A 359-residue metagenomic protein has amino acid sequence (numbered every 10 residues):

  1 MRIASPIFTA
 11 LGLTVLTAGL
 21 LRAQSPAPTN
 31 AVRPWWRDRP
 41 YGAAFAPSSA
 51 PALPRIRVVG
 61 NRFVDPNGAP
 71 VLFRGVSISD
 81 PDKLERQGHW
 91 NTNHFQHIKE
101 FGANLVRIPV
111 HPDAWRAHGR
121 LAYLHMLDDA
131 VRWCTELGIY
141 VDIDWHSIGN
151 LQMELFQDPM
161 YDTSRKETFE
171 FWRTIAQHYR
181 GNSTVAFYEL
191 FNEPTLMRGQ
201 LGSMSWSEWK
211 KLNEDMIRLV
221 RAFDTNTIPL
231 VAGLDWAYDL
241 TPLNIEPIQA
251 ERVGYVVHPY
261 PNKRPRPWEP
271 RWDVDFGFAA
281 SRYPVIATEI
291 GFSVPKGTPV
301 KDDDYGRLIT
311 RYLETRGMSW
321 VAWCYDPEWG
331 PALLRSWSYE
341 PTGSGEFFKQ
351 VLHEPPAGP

Functional and structural regions predicted by a protein language model:
M1-A10: Bacterial N-terminal signal peptides that target proteins for export
T9-G19: Bacterial N-terminal signal peptides
L21-A23: Boundary at the C-terminal end of the N-terminal hydrophobic targeting segment
P26-L105, Q350-V351: N-terminal carbohydrate-binding accessory modules
R55, Q87, P159, F169-F187 (+3 more regions): Extracellular glycoside hydrolase catalytic/binding regions
N67, V71-N93, W115-H118, F156-M160 (+3 more regions): Acidic/histidine-rich helix-loop elements that form or flank divalent-metal/phosphate-binding sites at the catalytic
K83, P112-M126, G149-S164, L196-L201 (+1 more regions): Surface-exposed, active-site-proximal loop segments in enzymatic domains
W90-N150, W209-D224, D302-R316: Aromatic-lined substrate-binding rim segments of carbohydrate-active enzymes
